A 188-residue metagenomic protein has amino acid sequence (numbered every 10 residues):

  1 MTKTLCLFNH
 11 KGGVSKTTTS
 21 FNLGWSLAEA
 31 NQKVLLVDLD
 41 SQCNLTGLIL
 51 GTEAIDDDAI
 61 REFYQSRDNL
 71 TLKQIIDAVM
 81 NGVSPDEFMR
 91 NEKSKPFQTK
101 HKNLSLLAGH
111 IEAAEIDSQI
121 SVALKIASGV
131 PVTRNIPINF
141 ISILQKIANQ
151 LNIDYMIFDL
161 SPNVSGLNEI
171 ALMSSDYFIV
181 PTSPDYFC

Functional and structural regions predicted by a protein language model:
M1-C188: P-loop NTP-binding core
